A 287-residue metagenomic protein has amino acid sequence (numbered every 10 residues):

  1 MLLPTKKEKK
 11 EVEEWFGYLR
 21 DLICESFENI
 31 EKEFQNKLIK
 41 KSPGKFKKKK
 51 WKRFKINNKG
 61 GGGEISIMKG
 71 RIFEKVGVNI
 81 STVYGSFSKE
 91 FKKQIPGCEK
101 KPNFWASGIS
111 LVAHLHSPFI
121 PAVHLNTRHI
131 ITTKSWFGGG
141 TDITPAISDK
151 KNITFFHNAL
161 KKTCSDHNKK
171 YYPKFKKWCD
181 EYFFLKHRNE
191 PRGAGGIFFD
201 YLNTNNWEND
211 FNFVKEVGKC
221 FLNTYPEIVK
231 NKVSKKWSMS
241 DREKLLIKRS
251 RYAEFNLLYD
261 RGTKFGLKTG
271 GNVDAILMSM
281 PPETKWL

Functional and structural regions predicted by a protein language model:
P4-P96, N206-L258: Gly/Pro-rich turn-and-neighbor structural signature
E8, S117, I131-T133, I143-K150 (+2 more regions): A generic structural motif
G62-G139: Internal mixed beta-strand/loop scaffold within catalytic domains of large alpha/beta enzymes
G77, W105-S107, W136-T144, E190-N205 (+1 more regions): Glycine-rich, often proline-containing surface loops adjacent to acidic residues and nearby aromatics that form
F91-K93, N152, E208-N209, K264-G270: Short conserved micro-motifs at the rims of enzyme active sites and ligand-binding pockets
L115, T154, T263-L287: Long, contiguous binding/interaction regions
T133-K177: Compact, glycine/acidic-enriched structural inserts
K162-F213, E227-K230: Long, charged, mostly alpha-helical binding arms that flank functional sites
